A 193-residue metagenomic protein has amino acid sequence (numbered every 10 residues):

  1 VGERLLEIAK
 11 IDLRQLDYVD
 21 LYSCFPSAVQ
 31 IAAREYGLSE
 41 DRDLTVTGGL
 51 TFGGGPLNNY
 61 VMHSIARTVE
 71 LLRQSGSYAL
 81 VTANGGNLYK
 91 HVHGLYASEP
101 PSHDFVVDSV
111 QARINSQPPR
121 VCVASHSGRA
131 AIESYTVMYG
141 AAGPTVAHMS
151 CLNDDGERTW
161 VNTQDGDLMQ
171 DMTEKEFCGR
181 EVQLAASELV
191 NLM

Functional and structural regions predicted by a protein language model:
V1, R34-S64: Conserved catalytic cysteine-centered active-site region of acyl-thioester-dependent Claisen-condensing enzymes
G2-Q15, L168, T173: Phosphate/pyrophosphate-binding loops at sites that engage ATP/ADP/AMP, CoA/4′-phosphopantetheine, polyphosphate
E7-I11, D17-L21, G53-N59: Extended C-terminal subregions enriched in glycine
E7-R14, E35-D43, L71-S75, S102-H103: Secondary-structure transition/capping motifs at alpha-helix termini and the adjoining loop/turn into the next element
L13-L21, D41-G48, S75-N84: Beta-strand segments within the central parallel beta-sheet cores of soluble alpha/beta enzyme folds
C24: Active-site-proximal loop/short-helix segments that contain or immediately flank catalytic acid/base residue(s)
S27, I31, G53-M193: Conserved beta-strand-centric core segments of catalytic alpha/beta enzyme folds
